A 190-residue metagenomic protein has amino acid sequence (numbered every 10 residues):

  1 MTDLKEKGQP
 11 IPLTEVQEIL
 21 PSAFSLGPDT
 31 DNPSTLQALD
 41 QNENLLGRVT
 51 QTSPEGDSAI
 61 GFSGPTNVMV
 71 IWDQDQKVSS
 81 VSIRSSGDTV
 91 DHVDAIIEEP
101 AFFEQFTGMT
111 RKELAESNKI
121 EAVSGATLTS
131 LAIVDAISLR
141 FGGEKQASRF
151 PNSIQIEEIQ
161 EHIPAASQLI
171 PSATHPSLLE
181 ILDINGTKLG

Functional and structural regions predicted by a protein language model:
M1-G190: Flexible, solvent-exposed loop/hinge segments and secondary-structure transition points
